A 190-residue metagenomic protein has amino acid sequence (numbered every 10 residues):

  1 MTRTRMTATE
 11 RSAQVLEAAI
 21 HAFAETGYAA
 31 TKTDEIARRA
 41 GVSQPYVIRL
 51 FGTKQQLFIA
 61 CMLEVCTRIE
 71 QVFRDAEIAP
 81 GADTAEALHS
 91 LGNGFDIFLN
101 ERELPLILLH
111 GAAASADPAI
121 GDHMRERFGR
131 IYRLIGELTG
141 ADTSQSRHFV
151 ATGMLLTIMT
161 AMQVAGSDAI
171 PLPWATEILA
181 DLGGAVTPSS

Functional and structural regions predicted by a protein language model:
M1-R3: Short, intrinsically disordered or compositionally biased N-terminal tails of bacterial proteins
R11-Q14, A18, A22-Q56, A60: Helix-turn-helix
A60, F73-E103: Hydrophobic alpha-helical connector segments
L63-I69: Short, basic, alpha-helical segments at the C-terminal edge of helix-turn-helix-like DNA-binding modules
R74, G92, L109-A112, Y132 (+1 more regions): Amphipathic alpha-helical segments within well-ordered protein domains
F95, L108-A112, F149-G153: Short alpha-helical scaffolding segments that buttress acidic/His motifs in well-ordered protein cores
L99-P118: Amphipathic alpha-helical segments used for helix-helix packing
P118-G129, I135-S190: Hydrophobic/aromatic-rich alpha-helical bundle segments in the mid-to-C-terminal region
